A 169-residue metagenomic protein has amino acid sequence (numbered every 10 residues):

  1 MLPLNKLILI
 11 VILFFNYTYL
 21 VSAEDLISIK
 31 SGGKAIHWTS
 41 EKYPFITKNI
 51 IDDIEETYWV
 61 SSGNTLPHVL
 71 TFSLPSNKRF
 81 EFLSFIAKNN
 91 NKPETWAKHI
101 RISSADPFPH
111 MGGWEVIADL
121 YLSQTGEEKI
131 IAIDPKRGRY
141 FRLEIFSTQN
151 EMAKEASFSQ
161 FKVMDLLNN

Functional and structural regions predicted by a protein language model:
M1-I8: Bacterial N-terminal signal peptides that target proteins for export
I8-N16: Bacterial N-terminal signal peptides
V21-P75, K88-T95, P135, E151 (+1 more regions): Disordered, acidic Ser/Thr/Pro-rich linker "stalks" and the adjacent N-terminal cap of the next globular domain
R79-N91, L143: A short beta-strand element within beta-rich, extracytoplasmic domains of secreted/secretory-pathway proteins
P93-F108: Short, surface-exposed beta-strand/strand-loop-strand elements in extracellular ectodomains
G112-D134: Extracellular carbohydrate recognition and processing domains and analogous Trp-centered ligand-binding platforms
D134-I145: Noncatalytic modules at the cell exterior or secretory-pathway interfaces, chiefly beta-strand-rich lectin/adhesion
E144-M152: Short beta-strand-plus-loop segments that form exposed binding edges in beta-rich domains
